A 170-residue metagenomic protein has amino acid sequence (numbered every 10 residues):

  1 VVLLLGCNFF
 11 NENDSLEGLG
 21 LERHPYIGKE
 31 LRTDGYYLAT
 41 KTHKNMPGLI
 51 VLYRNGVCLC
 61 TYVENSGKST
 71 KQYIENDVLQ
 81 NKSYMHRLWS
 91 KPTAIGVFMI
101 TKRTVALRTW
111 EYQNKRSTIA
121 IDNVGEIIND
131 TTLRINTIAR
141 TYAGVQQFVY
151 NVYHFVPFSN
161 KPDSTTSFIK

Functional and structural regions predicted by a protein language model:
C7-I95, T101, A106-K170: Lipid interaction determinants
